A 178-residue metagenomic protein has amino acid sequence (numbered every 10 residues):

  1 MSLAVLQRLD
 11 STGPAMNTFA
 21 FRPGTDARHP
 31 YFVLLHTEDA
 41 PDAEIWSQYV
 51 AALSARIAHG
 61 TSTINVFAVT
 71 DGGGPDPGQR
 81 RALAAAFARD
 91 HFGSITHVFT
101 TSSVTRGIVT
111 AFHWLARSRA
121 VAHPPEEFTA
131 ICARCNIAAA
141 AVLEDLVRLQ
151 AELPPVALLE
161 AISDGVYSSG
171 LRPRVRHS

Functional and structural regions predicted by a protein language model:
S2-S178: Amphipathic, Lys/Arg-enriched alpha-helical "gate/interface" segment within cytosolic domains that mediates
